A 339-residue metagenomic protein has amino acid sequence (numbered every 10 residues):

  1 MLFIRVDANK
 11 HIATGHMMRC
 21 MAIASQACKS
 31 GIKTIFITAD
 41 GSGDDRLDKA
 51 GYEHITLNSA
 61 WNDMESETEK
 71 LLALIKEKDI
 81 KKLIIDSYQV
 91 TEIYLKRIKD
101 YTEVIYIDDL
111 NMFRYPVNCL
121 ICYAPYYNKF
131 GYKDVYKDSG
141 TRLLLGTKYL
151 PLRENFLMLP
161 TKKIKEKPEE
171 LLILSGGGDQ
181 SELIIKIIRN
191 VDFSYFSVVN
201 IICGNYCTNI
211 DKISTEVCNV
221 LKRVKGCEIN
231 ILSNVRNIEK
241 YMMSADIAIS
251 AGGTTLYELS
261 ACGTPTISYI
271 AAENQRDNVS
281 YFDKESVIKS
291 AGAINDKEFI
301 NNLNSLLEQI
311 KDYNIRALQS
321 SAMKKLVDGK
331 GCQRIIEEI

Functional and structural regions predicted by a protein language model:
R5-T14, I23-Q26, I32, A39-D138: Active-site and donor-binding regions of nucleotide-sugar-utilizing enzymes
V117-S181, I210-D211: A nucleotide-sugar donor-handling region in carbohydrate enzymes
P160, K165-S244: Donor-nucleotide binding loops and adjacent catalytic segments primarily of GT-B fold Leloir glycosyltransferases
M243-T254: Acidic donor-binding loop of glycosyltransferase active sites
A248-S250, P265-N274: Short hydrophobic beta-strand element within catalytic cores of glycosyltransferases and related nucleotide-activated
N274-L306: Change "using UDP/GDP/dTDP sugars" to "using nucleotide sugars
I315-G329: A short, well-ordered alpha-helix in the C-terminal region of glycosyltransferases
D328-I339: C-terminal alpha-helical cap of glycosyltransferases
